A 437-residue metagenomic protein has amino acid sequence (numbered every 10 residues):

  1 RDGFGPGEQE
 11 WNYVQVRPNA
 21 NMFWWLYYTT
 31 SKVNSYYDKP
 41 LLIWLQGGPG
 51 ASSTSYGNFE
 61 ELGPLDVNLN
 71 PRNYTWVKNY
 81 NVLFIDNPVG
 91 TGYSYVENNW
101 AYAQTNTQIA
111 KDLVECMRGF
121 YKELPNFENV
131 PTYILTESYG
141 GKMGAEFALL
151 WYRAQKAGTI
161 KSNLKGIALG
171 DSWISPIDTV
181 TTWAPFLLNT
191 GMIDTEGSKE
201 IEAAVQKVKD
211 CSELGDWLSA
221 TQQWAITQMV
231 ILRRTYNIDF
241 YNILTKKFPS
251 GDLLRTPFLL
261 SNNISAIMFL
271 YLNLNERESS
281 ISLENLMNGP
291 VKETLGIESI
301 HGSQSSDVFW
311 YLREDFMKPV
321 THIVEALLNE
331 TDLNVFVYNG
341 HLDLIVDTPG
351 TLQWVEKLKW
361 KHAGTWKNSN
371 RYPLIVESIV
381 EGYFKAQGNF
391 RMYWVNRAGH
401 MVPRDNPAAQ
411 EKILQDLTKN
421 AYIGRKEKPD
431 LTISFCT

Functional and structural regions predicted by a protein language model:
R1-T437: Terminal and linker regions of secretory-pathway proteins
